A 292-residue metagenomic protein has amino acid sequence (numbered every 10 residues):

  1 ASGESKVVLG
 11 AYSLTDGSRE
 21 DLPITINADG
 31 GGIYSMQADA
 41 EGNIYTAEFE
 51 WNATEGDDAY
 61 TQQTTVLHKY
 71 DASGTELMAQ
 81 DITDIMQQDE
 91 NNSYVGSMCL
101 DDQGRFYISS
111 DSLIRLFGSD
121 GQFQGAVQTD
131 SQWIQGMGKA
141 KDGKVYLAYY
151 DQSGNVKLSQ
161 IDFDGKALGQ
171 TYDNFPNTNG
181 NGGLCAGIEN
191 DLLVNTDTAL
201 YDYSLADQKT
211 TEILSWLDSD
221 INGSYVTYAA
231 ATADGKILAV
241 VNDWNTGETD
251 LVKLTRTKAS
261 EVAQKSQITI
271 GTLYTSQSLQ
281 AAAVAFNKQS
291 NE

Functional and structural regions predicted by a protein language model:
A1-S2, G42-E55, A59, C99-S110 (+4 more regions): Short beta-strand elements that form the blades of beta-propeller/WD-repeat-like and other beta-sheet-rich scaffold
S2-A11, G30-S35, E48-D57, Q289: Post-signal peptide N-terminal segment of secreted/secretory-pathway proteins
K6-I26, Y60-I85, L113-T129, S153-P176 (+2 more regions): Surface-exposed loop/turn elements that mediate protein-protein interactions on large endomembrane-trafficking
A28-A40, I85-D101, T129-D142, P176-E189 (+1 more regions): Repeated scaffold domains used in trafficking and secretory/extracellular systems, primarily beta-propellers
A38, T65, G74, Y94-V95 (+6 more regions): Extended amphipathic alpha-helical coiled-coil/heptad-repeat regions
V226-V262: Blade-level signature of beta-propeller repeat domains, shared across WD40, Kelch, NHL, RCC1 and BNR/Asp-box propellers
Q264-S276, E292: Short, well-ordered beta-strand elements
T275-N291: Short, polar/charged alpha-helical segment
